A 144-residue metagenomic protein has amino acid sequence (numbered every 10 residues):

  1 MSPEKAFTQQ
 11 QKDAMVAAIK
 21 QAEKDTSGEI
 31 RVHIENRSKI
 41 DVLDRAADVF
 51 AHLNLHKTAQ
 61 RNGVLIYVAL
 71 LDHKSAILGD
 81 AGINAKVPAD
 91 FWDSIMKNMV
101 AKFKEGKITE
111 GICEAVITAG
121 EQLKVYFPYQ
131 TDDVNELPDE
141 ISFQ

Functional and structural regions predicted by a protein language model:
M1-G63, V68-Q144: A structural boundary signal for the start of the first folded domain, especially the loop/turn and N-capping region
